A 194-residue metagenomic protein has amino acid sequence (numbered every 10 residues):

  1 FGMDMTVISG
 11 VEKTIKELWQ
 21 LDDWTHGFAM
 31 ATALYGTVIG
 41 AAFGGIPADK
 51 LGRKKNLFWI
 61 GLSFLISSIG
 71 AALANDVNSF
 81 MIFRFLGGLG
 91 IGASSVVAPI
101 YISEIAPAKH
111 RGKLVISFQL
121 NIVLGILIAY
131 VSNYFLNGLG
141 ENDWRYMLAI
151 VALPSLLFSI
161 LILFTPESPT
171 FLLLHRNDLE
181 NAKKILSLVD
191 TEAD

Functional and structural regions predicted by a protein language model:
F1-D194: Transmembrane-helix signature of 12-pass secondary carriers
